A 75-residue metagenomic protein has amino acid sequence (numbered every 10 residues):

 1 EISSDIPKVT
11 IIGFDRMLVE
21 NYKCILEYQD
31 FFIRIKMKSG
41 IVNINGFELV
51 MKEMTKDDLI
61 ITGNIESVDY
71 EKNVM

Functional and structural regions predicted by a protein language model:
E1-M75: N-terminal intrinsically disordered, cationic/polar leader segments that include organellar targeting peptides
